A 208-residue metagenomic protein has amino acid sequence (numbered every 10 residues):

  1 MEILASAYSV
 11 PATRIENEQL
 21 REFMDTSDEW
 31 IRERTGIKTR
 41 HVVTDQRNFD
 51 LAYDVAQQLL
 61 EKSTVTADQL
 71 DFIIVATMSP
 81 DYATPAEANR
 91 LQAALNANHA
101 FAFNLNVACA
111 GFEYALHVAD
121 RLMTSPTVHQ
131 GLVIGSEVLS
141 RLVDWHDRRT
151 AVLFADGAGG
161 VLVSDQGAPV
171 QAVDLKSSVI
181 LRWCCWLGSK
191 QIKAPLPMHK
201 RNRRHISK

Functional and structural regions predicted by a protein language model:
M1-D71, I192-K208: Conserved active-site "lid/cap" helical segment
M1-E18, Y114-L181: Conserved beta-strand-centric core segments of catalytic alpha/beta enzyme folds
S6, F23, R34, A94 (+4 more regions): Generic beta-structure capping elements
I15, T26, R47-D54, A86 (+4 more regions): Conserved active-site and cofactor/substrate-binding residues in soluble primary-metabolism enzymes
Q19-R21, D25, P85-A93, L187: Short, flexible, mixed-charge acidic loops at enzyme active sites
W30-R34, K38-D50, M78-Q130: Conserved catalytic cysteine-centered active-site region of acyl-thioester-dependent Claisen-condensing enzymes
Y53, Q57-L60, A151-K208: Hydrophobic pocket-lining "lid/loop/helix" segments that shape and contact the acyl-thioester
D71-M78: Short glycine-rich or small-residue beta-strand-to-loop segments that form or flank ligand, phosphate, metal/Fe-S
